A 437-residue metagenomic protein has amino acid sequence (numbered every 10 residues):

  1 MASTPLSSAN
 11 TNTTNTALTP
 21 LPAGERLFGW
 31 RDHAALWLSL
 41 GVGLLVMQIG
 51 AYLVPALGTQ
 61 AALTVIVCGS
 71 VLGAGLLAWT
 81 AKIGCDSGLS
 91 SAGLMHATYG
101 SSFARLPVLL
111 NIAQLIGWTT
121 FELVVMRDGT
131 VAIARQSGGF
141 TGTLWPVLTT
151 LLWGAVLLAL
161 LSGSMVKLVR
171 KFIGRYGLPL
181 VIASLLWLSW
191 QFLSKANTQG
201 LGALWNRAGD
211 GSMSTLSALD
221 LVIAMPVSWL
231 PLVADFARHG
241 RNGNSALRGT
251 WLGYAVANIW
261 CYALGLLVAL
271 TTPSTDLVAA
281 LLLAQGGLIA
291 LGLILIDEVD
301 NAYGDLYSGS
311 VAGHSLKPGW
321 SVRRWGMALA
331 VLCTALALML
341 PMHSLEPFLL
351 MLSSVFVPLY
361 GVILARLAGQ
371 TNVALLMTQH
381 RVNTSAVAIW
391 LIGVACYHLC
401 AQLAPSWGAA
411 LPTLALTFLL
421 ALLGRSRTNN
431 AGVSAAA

Functional and structural regions predicted by a protein language model:
M1-Q60, S164, K195, G209-L219 (+2 more regions): Membrane-interface "cap" regions at the ends of multi-pass membrane proteins
P20, Y360-A437: C-terminal membrane-solvent junction of multi-pass transporters and transport-like membrane proteins
Y52, A56, K82, L106 (+5 more regions): Membrane-water interface regions at transmembrane-helix termini and the short interhelical loops of multi-pass membrane
I66-T98, V108-Q114, T120-F121, L422-N430: Juxtamembrane transmembrane-helix boundary signature
A104-G139, V299-S315: Hydrophobic transmembrane alpha-helices that form the core helical bundles of multi-pass secondary transporters
V108-L109, Q136-S164, P179-W187, S214-L230 (+4 more regions): Transmembrane alpha-helical segments of multi-pass small-molecule transport proteins
L148-F192, T250-Y254, L349-G361, A410-F418: Membrane-interface loop-to-helix entry segments
L161, P179-W205, A218, V222-P226 (+2 more regions): Hydrophobic alpha-helical segments and their helix-loop junctions in multi-pass secondary transporters
